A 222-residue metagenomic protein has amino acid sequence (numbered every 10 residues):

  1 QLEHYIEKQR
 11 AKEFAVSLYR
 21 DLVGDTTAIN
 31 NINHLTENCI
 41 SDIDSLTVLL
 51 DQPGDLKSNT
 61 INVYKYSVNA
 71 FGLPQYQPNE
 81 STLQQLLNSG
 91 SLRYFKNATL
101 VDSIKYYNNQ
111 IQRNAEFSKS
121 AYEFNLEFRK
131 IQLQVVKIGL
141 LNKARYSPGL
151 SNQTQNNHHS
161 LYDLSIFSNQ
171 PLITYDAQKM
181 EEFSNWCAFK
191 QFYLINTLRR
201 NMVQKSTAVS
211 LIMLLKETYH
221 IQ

Functional and structural regions predicted by a protein language model:
L2-Q222: Long, hydrophobic alpha-helical segments that serve as membrane-spanning/inserting helices
